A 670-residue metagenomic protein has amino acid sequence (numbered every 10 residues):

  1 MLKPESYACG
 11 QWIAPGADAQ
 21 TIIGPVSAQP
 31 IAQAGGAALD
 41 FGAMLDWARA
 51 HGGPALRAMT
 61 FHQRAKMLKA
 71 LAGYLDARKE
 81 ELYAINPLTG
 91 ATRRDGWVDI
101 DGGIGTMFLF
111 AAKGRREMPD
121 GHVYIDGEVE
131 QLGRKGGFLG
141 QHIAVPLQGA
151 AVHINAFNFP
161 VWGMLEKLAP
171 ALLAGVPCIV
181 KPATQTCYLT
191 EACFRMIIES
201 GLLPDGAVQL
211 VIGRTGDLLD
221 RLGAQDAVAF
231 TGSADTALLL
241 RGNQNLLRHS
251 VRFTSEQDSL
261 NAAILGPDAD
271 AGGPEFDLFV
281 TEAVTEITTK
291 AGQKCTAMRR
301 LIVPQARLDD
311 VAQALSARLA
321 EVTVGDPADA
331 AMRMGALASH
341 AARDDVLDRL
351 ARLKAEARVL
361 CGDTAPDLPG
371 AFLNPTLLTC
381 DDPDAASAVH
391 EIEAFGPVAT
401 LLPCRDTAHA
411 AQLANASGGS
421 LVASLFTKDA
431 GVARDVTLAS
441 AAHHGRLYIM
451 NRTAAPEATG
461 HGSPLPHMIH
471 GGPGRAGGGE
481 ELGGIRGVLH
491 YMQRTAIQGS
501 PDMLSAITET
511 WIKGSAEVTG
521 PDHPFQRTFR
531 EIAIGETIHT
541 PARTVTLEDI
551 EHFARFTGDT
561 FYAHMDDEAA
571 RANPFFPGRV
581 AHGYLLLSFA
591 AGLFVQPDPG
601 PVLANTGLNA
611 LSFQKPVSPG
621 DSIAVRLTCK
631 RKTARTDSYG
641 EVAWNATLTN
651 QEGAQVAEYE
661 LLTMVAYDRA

Functional and structural regions predicted by a protein language model:
M1-G136, E321: N-terminal Rossmann-like NAD(P)+-binding subdomain of aldehyde/semialdehyde dehydrogenases
V26-Q33, S200-D205, A224-Q225, A306 (+4 more regions): Conserved C-terminal structural/oligomerization subdomain of aldehyde/semialdehyde dehydrogenase
P30-A37, G53-R57, Q131-L132, V152-H153 (+7 more regions): Short, well-ordered beta-strand elements within core beta-sheets of diverse protein domains
M118-D277, C404, E457: Rossmann-like NAD(P) dinucleotide-binding subdomain of oxidoreductase/dehydrogenase enzymes
M196-G201, A227, D235-D384, C404-A408 (+4 more regions): ALDH superfamily catalytic-core signature
P521-A581, Y667: Catalytic strand-loop segment that frames the active site of acyl-thioester-processing enzymes
P524-I534, F613, V617-A670: HotDog/MaoC-like acyl-thioester-processing domains
A572-A581, L585-K630: Hydrophobic beta-strand-centered segment that forms part of the acyl-chain substrate-binding groove
